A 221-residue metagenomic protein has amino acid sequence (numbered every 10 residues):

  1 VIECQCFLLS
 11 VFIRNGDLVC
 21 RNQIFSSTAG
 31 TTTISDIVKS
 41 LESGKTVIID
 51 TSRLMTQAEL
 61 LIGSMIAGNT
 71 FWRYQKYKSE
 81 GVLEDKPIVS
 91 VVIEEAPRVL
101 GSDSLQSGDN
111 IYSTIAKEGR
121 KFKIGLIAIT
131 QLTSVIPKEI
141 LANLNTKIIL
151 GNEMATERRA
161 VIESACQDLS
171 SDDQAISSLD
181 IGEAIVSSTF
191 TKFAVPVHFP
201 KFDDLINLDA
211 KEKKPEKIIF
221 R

Functional and structural regions predicted by a protein language model:
V1, D36-V38, E153-A155, Q167-D172 (+2 more regions): General structural signal for secondary-structure boundaries
V1-T114, A184-S188: P-loop NTPase motor domains
L8, N15, I34-I37, V161-I162 (+2 more regions): Generic structural signal of hydrophobic/aromatic residues within well-ordered alpha-helices of folded domains
D17, G30, V47, V92 (+5 more regions): Preference for short coil/turn "hinge" residues that link or interrupt alpha-helices
C20-S27, K78, N152, L169-D173 (+1 more regions): Residue-level signal for secondary-structure boundary elements
L61, D180-R221: Conserved P-loop NTPase motor module
F71-R73, P97-V99, R120-F122, K147-M154 (+2 more regions): Broad hydrophobic/π-residue packing in well-ordered secondary structure
G108, T114-P200: Conserved ATP-driven motor cores of ASCE-family P-loop NTPases powering translocation/secretion/packaging/pilus
